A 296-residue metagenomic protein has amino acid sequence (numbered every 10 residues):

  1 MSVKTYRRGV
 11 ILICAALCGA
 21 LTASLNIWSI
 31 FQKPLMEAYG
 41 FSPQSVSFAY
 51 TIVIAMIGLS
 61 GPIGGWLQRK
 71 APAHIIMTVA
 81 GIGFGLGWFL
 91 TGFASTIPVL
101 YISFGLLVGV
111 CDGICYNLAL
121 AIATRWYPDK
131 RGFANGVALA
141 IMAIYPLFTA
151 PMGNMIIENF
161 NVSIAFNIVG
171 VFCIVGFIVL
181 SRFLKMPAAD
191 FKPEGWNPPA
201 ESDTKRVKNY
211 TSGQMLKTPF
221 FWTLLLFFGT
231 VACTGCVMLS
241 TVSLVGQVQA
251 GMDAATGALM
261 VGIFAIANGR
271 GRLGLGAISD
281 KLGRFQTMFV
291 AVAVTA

Functional and structural regions predicted by a protein language model:
V10-P43, S60-G64, T149-A150, T230-V231 (+1 more regions): Extracytoplasmic
A20, G87, P98-I114, G229: Hydrophobic core of transmembrane alpha-helices in multi-pass small-molecule transporters, especially MFS/SLC-type
N26, I54-P62, P146-L147, A265-L273: Residue-level signature of mid-helix packing/kink "hotspots" within the transmembrane helices of 12-pass Major
W28-L35, Y210-A277: Extracytoplasmic gate region of multi-pass secondary transporters
L35, G105, G113-Y127, A134-N135 (+1 more regions): Intracellular juxtamembrane helix-capping segments at the cytosolic ends of symmetry-related transmembrane helices
L59-P98, S279-F285: Conserved MFS/SLC helix-loop-helix module at the cytosolic interface between two early adjacent transmembrane helices
V137-F191: Helix-loop-helix hairpin linking two adjacent transmembrane segments in secondary transporters
M186-N209: Flexible cytoplasmic inter-helical loops of multi-pass small-molecule transporters
